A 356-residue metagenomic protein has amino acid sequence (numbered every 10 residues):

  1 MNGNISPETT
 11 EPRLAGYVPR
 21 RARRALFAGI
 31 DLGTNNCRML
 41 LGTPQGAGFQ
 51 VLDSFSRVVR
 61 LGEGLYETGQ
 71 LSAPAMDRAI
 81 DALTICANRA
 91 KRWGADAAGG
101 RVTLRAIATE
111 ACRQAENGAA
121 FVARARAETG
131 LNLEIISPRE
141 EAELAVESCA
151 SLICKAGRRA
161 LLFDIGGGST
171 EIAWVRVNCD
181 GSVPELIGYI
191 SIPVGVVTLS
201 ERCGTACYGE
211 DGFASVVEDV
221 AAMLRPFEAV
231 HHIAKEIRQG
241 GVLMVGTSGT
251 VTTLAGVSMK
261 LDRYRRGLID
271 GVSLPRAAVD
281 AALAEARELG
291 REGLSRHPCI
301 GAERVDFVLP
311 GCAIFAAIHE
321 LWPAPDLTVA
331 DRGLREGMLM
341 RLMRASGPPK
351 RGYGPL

Functional and structural regions predicted by a protein language model:
M1-L26: Non-catalytic pre-domain segments flanking phosphatase-related domains
P19, G29-D31, L162-D164, E236: Replace "in large, NTP-powered and nucleic-acid-processing enzymes" with "in large, NTP-powered factors and other
R24-F27, L41-P44, R60-G94, A111-N117 (+3 more regions): Helical "lid/coupling" subdomains associated with nucleotide-phosphate turnover
D31-N36, F163-S169, T247-T250, G333: A short acidic Gly-Thr/Ser loop motif
N35, D96, V102, P325: Short acidic/polar active-site loop segments enriched in Thr and Asp
N36-R38, G48: Short N-terminal binding/cap micro-motifs at the start of the first secondary-structure element
F55-V59: A structural signal for short, well-ordered beta-strand segments
